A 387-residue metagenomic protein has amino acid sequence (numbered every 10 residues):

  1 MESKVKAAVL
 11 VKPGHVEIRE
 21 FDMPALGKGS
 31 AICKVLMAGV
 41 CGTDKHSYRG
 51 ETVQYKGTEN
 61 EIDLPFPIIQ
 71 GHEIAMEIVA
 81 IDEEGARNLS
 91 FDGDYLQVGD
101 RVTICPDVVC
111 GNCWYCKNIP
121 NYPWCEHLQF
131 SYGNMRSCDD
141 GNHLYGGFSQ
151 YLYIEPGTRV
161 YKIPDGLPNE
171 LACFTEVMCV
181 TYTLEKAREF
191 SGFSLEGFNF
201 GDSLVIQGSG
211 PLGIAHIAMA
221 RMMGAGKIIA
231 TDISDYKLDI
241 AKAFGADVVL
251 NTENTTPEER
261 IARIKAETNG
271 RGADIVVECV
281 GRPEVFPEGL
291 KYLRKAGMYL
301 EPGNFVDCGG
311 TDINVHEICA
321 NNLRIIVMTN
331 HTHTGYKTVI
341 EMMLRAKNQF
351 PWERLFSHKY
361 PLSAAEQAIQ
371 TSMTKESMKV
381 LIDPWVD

Functional and structural regions predicted by a protein language model:
E2-S3, P287-K291, H333-D387: C-terminal hydrophobic helical "lid"/dimerization subdomain of Rossmann-like NAD(P)H-dependent oxidoreductases
P24-A38, V53-K117, P164-G166: Glycine-rich beta-strand-centered segment in the early N-terminal region that forms part of a ligand/cofactor-binding
C41, Q54, D92-L96, C105-V160: Cysteine-cluster motifs in flexible loop/terminal segments that predominantly coordinate metals
T103, V277, L300: N-terminal Rossmann-like NAD(P) cofactor-binding module of classical short-chain dehydrogenase/reductase
Q150, P164-N254: Mid-domain Rossmann-like dinucleotide-binding core that forms the NAD(H)/NADP(H) cofactor-binding site
K242, D247, P283-K347, P384-D387: Glycine-rich phosphate-binding loop and adjacent beta-alpha segment of Rossmann(oid) nucleotide-cofactor-binding
P257-N269: Short amphipathic alpha-helix with an adjacent loop that forms part of the alpha/beta core around
R271-V277: Short SAM/SAH-binding signature in class I
